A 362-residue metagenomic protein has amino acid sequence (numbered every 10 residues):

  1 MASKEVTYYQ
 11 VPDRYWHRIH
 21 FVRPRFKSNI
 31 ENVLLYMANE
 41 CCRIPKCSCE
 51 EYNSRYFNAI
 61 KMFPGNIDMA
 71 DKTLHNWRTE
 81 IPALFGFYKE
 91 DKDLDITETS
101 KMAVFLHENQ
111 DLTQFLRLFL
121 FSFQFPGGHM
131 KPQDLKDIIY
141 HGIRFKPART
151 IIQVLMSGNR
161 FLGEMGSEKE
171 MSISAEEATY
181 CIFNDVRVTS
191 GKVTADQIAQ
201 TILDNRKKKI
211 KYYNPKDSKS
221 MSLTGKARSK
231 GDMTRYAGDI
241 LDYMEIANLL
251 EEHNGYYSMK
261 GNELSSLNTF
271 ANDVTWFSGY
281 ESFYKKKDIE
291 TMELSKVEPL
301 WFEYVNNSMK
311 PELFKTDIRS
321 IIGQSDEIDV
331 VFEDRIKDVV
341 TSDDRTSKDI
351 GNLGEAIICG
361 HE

Functional and structural regions predicted by a protein language model:
A2-S325: Donor-sugar nucleotide-binding helix/loop cap in glycosyltransferases
N58-A59, P215-T224, V330-K348: A short, surface-exposed helix-loop junction/capping segment
T316-D329, E333, N352-A356: Replace "small metal-dependent catalytic modules" with "small catalytic or cofactor-binding modules
T341-E362: Acidic-basic catalytic patches of nuclease active cores, encompassing PD-(D/E)XK and other metal-cofactor nuclease
